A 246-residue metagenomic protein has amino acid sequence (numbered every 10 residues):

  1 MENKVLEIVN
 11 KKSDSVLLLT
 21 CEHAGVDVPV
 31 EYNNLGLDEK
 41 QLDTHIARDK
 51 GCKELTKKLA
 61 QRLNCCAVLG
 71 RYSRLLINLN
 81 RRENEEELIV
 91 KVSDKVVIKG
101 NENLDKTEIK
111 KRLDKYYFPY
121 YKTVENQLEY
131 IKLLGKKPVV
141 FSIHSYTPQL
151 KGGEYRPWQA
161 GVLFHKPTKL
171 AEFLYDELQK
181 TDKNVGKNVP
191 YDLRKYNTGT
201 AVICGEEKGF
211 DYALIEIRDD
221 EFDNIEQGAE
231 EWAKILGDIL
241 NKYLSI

Functional and structural regions predicted by a protein language model:
M1-V140, S145-I246: N-terminal catalytic or cofactor-binding beta/alpha core of small enzyme domains
